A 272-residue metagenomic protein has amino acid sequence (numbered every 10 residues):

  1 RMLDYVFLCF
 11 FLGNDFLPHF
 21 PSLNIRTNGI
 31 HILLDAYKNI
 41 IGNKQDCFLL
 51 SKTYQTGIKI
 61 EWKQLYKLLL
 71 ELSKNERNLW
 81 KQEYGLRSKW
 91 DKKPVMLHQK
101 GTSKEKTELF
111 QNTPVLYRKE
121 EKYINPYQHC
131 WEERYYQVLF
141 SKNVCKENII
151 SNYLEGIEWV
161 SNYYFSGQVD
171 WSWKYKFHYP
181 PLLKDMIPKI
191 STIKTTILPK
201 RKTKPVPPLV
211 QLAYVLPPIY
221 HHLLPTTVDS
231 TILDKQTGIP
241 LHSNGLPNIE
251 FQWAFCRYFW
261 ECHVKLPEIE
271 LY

Functional and structural regions predicted by a protein language model:
R1-Y272: Long, low-complexity, charge-dense
